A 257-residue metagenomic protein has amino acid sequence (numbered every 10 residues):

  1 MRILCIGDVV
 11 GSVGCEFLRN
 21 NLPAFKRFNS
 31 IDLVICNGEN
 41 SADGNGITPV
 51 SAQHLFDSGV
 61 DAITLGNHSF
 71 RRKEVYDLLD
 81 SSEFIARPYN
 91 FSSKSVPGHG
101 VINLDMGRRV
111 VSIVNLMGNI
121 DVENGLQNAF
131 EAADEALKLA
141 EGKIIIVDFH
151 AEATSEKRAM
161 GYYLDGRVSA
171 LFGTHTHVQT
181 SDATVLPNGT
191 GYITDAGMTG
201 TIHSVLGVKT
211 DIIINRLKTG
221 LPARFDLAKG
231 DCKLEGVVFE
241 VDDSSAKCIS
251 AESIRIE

Functional and structural regions predicted by a protein language model:
M1-E257: Acidic, metal/ion-coordinating pockets
